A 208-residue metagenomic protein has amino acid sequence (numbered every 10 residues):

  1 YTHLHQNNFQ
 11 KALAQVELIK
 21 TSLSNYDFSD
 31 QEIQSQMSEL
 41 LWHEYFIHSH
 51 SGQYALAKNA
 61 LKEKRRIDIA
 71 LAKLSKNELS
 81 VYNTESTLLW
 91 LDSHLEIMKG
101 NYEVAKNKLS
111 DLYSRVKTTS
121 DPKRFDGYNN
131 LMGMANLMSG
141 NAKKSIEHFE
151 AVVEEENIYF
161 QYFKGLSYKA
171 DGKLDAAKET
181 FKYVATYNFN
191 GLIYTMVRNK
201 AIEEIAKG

Functional and structural regions predicted by a protein language model:
L18-Q34, K62-N83, S110-P122, E147-I158 (+1 more regions): Solenoid-like repeat scaffolds
Q36-H43, T84-L91, R124-G127, L131 (+3 more regions): "A position-specific structural signal for the A-helix of alpha-solenoid helical repeats
I97-G100, V116-E155, Y159: Alpha-helical adaptor scaffolds
E147-A151, E156-F163, A170-G208: C-terminal non-catalytic interaction modules
